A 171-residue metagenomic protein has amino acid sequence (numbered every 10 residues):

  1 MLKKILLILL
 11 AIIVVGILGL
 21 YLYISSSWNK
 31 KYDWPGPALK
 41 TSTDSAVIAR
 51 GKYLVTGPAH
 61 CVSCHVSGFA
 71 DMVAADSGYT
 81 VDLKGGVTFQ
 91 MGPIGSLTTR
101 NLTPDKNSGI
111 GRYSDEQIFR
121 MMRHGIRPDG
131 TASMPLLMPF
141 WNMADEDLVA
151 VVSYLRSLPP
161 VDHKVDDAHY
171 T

Functional and structural regions predicted by a protein language model:
M1-K31: N-terminal type II signal-anchor transmembrane helix that functions as the membrane-insertion/stop-transfer segment
S26-A38, S67-S96, P128-T171: Flexible coil segments in periplasmic/lumen-exposed cytochrome c-class electron-transfer proteins
Y32-T56: Electrostatic cytochrome c docking/interface patches
G36-T43, N107-I110, D115-Q117: Aromatic/His-enriched, Gly/Pro-containing loop or helix-boundary segments that lie immediately adjacent to catalytic
G51, P58-G68, I118, V151 (+1 more regions): The canonical Cys-X-X-Cys-His
V55, P93-G95, S108-D115, M143-D145: Short, low-complexity cationic-aromatic patches
G95-P104: Acidic/histidine-rich, surface-exposed loop or edge segments in extracytoplasmic proteins
T103-Y113, R120-I126, P139-W141, Y154 (+1 more regions): A structural feature that tracks compact, well-ordered secondary-structure segments with a strong bias toward
